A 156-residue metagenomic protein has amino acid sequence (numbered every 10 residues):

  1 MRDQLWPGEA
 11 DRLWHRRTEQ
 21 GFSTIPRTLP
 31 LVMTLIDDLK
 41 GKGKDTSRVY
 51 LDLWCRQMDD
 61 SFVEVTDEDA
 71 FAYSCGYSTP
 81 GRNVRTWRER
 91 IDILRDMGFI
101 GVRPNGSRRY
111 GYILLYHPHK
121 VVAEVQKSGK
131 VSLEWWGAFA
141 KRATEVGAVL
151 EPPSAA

Functional and structural regions predicted by a protein language model:
M1-D69: Short recognition helix of helix-turn-helix/winged-helix DNA-binding domains
R12-L13, R103-P104, G111-E124: Short, cationic/aromatic linear interface patches that serve as DNA/RNA-contacting surfaces or protein-partner docking
T18-T28, P80, V125-S132: Intrinsic-disorder-associated interaction segments
R56-I113: Winged helix-turn-helix DNA-binding recognition segment
P118-A156: Short, amphipathic alpha-helical interaction segments positioned at domain boundaries
